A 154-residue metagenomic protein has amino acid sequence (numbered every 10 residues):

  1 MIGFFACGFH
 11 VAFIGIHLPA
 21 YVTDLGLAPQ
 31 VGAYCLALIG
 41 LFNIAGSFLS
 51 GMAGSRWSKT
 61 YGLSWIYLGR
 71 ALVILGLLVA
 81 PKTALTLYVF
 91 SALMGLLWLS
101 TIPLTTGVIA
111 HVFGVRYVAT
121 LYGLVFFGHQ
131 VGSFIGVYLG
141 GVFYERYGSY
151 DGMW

Functional and structural regions predicted by a protein language model:
M1-S50, G136: Extracytoplasmic gate region of multi-pass secondary transporters
P29-A33, V115-V125: Loop-to-transmembrane helix entry/capping segments in MFS-fold secondary transporters and related SLC/MFSD carriers
F42-G46, L97, G128-G132: MFS transmembrane alpha-helix packing/gate-lining sites
S47-K59, Y144-E145: Helix-to-loop junctions at the C-terminal end of transmembrane segments in multipass secondary transporters
Y61-G76: Structural signature of the two symmetry-related core transmembrane helices
V79-F90: Helix-loop junctions at membrane interfaces in 12-TM secondary transporters
S100-F113: Intracellular juxtamembrane helix-capping segments at the cytosolic ends of symmetry-related transmembrane helices
V142-W154: A membrane-interface helix-boundary motif in multi-pass transporters
